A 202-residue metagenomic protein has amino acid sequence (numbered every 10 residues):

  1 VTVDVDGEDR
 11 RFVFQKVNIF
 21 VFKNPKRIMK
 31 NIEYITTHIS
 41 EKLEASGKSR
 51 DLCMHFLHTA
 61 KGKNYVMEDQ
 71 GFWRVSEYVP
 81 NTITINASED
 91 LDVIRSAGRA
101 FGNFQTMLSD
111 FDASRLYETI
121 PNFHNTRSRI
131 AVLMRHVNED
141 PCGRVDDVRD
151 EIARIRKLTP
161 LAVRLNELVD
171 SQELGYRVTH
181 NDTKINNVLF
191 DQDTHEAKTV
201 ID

Functional and structural regions predicted by a protein language model:
V1-D6: Conserved ATP phosphate-binding architecture of protein kinases
E8-N31, T37-R115: ATP-binding pocket architecture of kinase catalytic cores
V13-Q15, I19-K26, V79-A100, D110-H180 (+1 more regions): ATP-dependent phospho-/nucleotidyl transfer catalytic cores
T183: Hydrophobic HxD+1 residue recognition
N186-L189: Catalytic-loop signature of eukaryotic-like protein kinases
T199-D202: Pre-DFG segment of protein kinase catalytic domains
